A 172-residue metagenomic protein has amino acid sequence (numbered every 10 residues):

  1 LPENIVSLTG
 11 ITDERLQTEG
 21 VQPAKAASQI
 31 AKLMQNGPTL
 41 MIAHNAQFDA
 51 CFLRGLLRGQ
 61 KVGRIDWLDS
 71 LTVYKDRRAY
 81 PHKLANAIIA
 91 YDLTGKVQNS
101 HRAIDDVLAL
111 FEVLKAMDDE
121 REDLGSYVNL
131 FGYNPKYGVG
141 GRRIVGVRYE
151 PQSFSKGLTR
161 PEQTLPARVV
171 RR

Functional and structural regions predicted by a protein language model:
L1-R64, A79, L84-H101: Conserved non-catalytic scaffold segment of RNase H-like nuclease domains
A26-S28, L108-E112: Short secondary-structure transition/capping segments
F52, T72, L108-A109: Hydrophobic side chains within alpha-helical segments
V62-Y74: Conserved beta-strand -> loop -> alpha-helix junction used to position metal-binding or nucleic-acid-contacting
T72-K75, N86-I89, E112-K115: Generic alpha-helical structural context detector
K75, Y80-H82, I144-G146: Catalytic phosphate/metal-binding cores of nucleic-acid and nucleotide-processing enzymes, i.e., regions that mediate
I104-D105: Acidic donor-binding loop at a coil-to-helix junction in glycosyltransferase catalytic cores that engages
F111-R172: Acidic two-metal-ion nuclease catalytic site recognized across multiple nuclease folds, prominently DnaQ/RNase D-T
